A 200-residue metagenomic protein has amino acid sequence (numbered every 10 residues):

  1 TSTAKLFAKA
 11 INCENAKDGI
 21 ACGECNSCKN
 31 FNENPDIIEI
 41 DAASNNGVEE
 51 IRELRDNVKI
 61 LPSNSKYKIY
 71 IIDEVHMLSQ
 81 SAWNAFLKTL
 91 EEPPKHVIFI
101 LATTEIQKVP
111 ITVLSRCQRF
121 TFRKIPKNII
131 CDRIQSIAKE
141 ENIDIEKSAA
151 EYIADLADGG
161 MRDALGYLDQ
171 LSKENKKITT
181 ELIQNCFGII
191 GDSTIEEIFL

Functional and structural regions predicted by a protein language model:
T1-R119, I129, I137, K147: P-loop/Walker A NTP-binding region and its immediately flanking N-terminal helices in P-loop NTPase folds
N26, N30-E33, K66, Q118-L200: Extended, largely alpha-helical regulatory/partner-binding modules appended to the mid-to-C-terminal parts
